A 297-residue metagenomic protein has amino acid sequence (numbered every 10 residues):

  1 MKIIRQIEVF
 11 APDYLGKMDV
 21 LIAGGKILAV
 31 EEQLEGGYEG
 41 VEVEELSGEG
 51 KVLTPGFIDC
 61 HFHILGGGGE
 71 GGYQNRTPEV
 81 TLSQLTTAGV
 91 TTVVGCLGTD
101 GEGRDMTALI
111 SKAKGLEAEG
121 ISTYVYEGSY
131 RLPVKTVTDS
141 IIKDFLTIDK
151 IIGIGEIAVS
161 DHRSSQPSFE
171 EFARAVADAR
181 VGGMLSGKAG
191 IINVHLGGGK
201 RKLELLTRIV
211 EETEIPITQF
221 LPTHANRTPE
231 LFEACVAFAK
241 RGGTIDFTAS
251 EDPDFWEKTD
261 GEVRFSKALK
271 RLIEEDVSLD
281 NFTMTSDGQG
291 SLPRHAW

Functional and structural regions predicted by a protein language model:
M1, V9-T54: Histidine-rich, glycine-flanked metal-binding segment
I7, V20, G25, G50 (+6 more regions): Divalent metal-coordination and catalytic microenvironments
E39-K51, S140-F145, F265-S278: Short amphipathic alpha-helices and their capping/turn segments at secondary-structure boundaries
G48-S111: Metal-associated gating/positioning segment near the N- to mid-region
G56-C60, V93-G95, T123-E127, I152-V159 (+4 more regions): Hydrophobic faces of well-ordered beta-strands that scaffold small-molecule active sites in alpha/beta enzyme cores
T86-T87, E117, A239: Anion (oxyanion) recognition and catalysis
T99-S111, E119-I215, P229: Buried, small/hydrophobic-residue-enriched core segments of structured protein domains
A177-L292: Active-site core of metal-dependent hydrolases
